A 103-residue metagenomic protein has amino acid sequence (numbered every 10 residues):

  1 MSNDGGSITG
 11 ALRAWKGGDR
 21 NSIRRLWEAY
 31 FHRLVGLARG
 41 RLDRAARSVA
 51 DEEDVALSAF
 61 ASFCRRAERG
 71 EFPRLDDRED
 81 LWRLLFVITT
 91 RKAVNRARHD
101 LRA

Functional and structural regions predicted by a protein language model:
M1-N3: Intrinsically disordered or compositionally simple regulatory linkers and C-terminal tails in signal-transduction
G5-L12, W27-F31, R47-G70, E79: Conserved RNAP core-binding helix
A11-A14, S22: Amphipathic coiled-coil alpha-helices
G40, E68-R69, V87-A103: Arg/Lys-rich amphipathic alpha helix in sigma70-family domain 2
L42-A46: Hydrophobic alpha-helical bundle segments that form small-molecule/ligand-binding pockets
